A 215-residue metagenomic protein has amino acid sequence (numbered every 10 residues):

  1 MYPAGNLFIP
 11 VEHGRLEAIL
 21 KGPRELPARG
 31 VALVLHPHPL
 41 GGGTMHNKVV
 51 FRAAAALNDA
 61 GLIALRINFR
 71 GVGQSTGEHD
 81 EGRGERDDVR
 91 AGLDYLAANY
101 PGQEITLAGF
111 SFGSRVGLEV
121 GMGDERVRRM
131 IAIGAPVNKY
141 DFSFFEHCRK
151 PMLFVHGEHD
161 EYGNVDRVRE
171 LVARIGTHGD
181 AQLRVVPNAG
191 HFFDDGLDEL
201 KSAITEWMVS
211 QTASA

Functional and structural regions predicted by a protein language model:
M1-P27: N-terminal cap/lid segment of alpha/beta-hydrolase-fold proteins
R24-R66: Short, surface-exposed "cap/lid" segments of acyl-processing enzymes
G77, A189-K201: Catalytic histidine-centered segment of alpha/beta-hydrolase-like enzymes
H79-N99: Alpha/beta-hydrolase active-site loop
G109-G117: Gly/Ala-rich beta-loop-alpha elbow adjacent to hydrolase catalytic centers
C148-R149, L153-H156, D160: Short beta-strand/loop motif that positions the catalytic acidic residue of the alpha/beta-hydrolase fold
E158-G163, H191-F192: Acidic catalytic loop of the alpha/beta-hydrolase fold
A173-F192: Catalytic histidine neighborhood in serine/cysteine hydrolases with alpha/beta-hydrolase-type architecture
